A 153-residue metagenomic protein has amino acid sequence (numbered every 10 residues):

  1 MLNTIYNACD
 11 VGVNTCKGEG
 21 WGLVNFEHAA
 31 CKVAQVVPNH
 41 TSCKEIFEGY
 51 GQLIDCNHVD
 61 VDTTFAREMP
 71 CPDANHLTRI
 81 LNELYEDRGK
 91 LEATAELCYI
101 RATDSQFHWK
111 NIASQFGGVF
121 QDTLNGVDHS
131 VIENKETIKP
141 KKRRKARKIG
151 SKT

Functional and structural regions predicted by a protein language model:
N3-C9: Short alpha-helical donor nucleotide-sugar binding micro-motif in glycosyltransferases
K17: Aromatic "clamp/platform" in nucleotide-sugar-dependent glycosyltransferases that forms part of the donor/acceptor
G22-N25: Short glycine/serine-rich donor-binding loops of glycosyltransferases
H28: Donor-sugar nucleotide-binding helix/loop cap in glycosyltransferases
A34-V37, Q52: Short hydrophobic beta-strand element within catalytic cores of glycosyltransferases and related nucleotide-activated
K44-E83: Change "using UDP/GDP/dTDP sugars" to "using nucleotide sugars
P72, H76, E86-G118: A charged, aromatic-enriched C-terminal amphipathic alpha-helix characteristic of glycosyltransferases across folds
W109-K152: C-terminal alpha-helical cap of glycosyltransferases
